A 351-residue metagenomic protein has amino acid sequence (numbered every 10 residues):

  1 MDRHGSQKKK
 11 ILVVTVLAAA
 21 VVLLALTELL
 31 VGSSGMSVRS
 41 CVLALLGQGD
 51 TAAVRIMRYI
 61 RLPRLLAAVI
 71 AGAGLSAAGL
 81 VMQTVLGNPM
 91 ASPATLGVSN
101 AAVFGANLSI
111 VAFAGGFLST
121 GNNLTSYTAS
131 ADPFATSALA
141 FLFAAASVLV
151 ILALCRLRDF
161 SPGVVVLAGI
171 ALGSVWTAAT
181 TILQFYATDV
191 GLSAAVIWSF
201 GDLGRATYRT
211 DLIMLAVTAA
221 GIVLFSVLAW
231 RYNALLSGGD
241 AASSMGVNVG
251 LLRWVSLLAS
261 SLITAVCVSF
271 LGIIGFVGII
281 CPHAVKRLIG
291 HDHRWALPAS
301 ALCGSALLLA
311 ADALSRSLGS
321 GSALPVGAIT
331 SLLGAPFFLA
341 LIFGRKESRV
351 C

Functional and structural regions predicted by a protein language model:
M1-C351: Alpha-helical transmembrane segments in inner-membrane proteins
